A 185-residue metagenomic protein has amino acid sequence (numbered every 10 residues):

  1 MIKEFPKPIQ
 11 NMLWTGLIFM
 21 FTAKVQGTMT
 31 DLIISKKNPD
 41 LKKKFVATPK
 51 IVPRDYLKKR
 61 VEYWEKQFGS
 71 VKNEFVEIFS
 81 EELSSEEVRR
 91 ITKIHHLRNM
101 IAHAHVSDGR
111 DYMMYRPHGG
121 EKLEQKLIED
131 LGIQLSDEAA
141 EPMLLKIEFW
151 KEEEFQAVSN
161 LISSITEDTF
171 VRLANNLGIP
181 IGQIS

Functional and structural regions predicted by a protein language model:
M1-S70, S85-H96, M100-M113, I147-S185: Amphipathic alpha-helical interface elements
N73-E74: Canonical alpha-helical transmembrane segments
E77-E86: Short acidic (Asp/Glu) patches
Y115-E138: Short secondary-structure subsegments characteristic of cysteine-rich extracellular domains
D137-K146: C-terminal structured domain segments
